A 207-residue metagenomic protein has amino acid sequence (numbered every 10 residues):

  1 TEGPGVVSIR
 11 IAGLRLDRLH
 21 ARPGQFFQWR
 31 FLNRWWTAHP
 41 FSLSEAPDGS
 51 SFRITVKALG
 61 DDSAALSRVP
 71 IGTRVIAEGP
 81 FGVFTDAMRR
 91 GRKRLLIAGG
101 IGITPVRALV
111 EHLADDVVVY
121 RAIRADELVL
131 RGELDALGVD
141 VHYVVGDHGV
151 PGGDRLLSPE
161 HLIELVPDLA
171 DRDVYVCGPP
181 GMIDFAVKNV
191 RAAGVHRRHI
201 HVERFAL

Functional and structural regions predicted by a protein language model:
T1-G49, R53-A58, L96: Non-transmembrane accessory domains of multi-pass membrane transporters/channels
R53, A58-L207: FNR/FR-type flavoprotein reductase catalytic core
